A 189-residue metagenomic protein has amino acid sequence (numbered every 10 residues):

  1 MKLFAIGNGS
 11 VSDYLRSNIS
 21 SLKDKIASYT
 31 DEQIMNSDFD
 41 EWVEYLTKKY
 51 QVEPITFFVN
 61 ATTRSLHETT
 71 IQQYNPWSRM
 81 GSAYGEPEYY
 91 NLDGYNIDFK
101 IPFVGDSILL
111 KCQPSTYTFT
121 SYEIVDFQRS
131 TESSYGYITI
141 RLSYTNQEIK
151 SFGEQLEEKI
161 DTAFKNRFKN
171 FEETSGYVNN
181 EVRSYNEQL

Functional and structural regions predicted by a protein language model:
M1, T131-L189: Mixed-charge (acidic/basic) macromolecular-recognition segments
M1-K150, E154: Terminal low-complexity "docking" segments
